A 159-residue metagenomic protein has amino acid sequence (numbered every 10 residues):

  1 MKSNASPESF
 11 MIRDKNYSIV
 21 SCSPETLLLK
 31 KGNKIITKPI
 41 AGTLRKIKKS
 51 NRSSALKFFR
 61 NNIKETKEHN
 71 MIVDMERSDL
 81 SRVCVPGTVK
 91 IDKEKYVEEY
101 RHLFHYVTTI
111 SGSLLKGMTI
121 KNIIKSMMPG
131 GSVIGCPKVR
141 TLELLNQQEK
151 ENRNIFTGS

Functional and structural regions predicted by a protein language model:
M1-S159: Extended alpha-helical targeting/anchoring segments, especially N-terminal organellar/secretory targeting helices
